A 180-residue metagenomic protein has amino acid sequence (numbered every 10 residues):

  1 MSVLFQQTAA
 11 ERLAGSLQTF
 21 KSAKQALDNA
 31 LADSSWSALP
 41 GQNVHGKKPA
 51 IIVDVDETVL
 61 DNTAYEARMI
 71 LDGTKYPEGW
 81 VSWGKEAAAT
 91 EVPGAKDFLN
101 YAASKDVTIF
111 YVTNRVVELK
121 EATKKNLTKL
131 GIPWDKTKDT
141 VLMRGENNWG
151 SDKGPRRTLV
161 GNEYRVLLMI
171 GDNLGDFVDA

Functional and structural regions predicted by a protein language model:
M1-V53: Non-catalytic pre-domain segments flanking phosphatase-related domains
F5-A14, V81-A89, F110-V116, E146: Second-shell loop/turn segments in exported
D28-A32, Y65, N100-T108, V117 (+2 more regions): Sec-exported extracytoplasmic/periplasmic mature domains
L31-N43, I109-N114, K136-T140: Surface-exposed patches in mature extracellular/periplasmic domains of secreted proteins
K48-A50, V59-P93, S104: Active-site neighborhood of HAD-like aspartate-dependent phosphohydrolases
A50-D54, L60-N62, T108-T113, T140-M143 (+1 more regions): Structural recognition of the beta-strand scaffold that forms the well-ordered cores of secreted hydrolase catalytic
E57, A95-L127, D172-L174: Substrate-recognition element of Asp-dependent hydrolases with the DxDx(T/V) motif
V116-A180: C-terminal cap/substrate-recognition subdomain and adjoining C-terminal extension of metal-dependent phosphatase-like
